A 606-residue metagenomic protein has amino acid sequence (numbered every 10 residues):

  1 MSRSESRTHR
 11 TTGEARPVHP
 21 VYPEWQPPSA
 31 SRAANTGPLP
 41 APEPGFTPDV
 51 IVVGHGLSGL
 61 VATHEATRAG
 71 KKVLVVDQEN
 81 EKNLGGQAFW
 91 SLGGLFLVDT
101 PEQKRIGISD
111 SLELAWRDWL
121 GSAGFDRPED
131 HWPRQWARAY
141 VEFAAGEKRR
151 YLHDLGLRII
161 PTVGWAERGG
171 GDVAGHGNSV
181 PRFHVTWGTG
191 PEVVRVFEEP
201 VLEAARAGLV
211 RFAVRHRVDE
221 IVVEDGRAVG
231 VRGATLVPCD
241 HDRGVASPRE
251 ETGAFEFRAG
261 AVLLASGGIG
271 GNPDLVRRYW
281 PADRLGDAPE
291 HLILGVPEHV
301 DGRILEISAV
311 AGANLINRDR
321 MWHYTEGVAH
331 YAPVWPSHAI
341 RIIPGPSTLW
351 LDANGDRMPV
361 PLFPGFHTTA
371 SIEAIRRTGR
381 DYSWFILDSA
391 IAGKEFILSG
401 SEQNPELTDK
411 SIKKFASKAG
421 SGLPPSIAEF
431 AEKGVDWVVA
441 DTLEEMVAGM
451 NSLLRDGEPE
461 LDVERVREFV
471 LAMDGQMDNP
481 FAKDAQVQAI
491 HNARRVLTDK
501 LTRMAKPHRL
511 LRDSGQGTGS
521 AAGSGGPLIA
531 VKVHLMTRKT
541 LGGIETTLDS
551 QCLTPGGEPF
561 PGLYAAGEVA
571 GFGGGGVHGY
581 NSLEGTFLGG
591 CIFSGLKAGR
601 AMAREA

Functional and structural regions predicted by a protein language model:
M1-V50, R68, V577, R604: Extreme N-terminal leader/targeting segments of oxidoreductases
P20-P28, A137-F255, P273-D274, V328-A329 (+2 more regions): Conserved redox-cofactor binding core of oxidoreductases
V50-V75: N-terminal Rossmann-like FAD-binding beta1-loop-alpha1 element of flavoenzymes
R68-F89: Glycine-rich FAD pyrophosphate-binding loop
I108-H176, V180, D441, E445 (+1 more regions): Rossmann-like flavin
C239-Y331, E584, L588-K597: Glycine-rich loop(s) and the adjacent beta-strand/alpha-helix scaffold that form part
L305, A311-D456, L461: An anion/pyrophosphate-binding glycine-rich loop and adjacent beta-alpha core in soluble alpha-beta enzymes
P459-G573, V577: A glycine-rich dinucleotide-binding beta-alpha-beta segment and adjacent secondary-structure elements that constitute
